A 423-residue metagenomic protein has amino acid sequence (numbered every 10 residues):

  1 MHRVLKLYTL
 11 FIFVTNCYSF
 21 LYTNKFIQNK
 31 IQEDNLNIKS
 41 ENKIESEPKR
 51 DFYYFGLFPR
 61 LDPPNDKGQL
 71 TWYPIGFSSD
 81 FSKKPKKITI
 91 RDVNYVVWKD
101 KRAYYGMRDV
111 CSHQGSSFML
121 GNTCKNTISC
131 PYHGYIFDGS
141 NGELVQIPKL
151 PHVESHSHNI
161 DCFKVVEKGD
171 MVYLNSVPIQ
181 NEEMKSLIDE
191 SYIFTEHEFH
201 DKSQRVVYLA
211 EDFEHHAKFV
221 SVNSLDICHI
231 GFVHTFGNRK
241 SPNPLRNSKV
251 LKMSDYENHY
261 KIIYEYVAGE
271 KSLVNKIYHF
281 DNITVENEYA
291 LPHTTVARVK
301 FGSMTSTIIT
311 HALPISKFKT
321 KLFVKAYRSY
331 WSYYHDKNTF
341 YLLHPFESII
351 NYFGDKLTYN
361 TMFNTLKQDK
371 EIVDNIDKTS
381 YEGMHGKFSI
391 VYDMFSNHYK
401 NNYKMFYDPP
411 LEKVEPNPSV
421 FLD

Functional and structural regions predicted by a protein language model:
R3-F13, C17-F26: N-terminal chloroplast transit peptides
Y22-L70, Y333-D336, F340-L343, D423: N-terminal plastid-targeting presequences
I38-S40, P74-H197, S419-D423: Rieske [2Fe-2S] iron-sulfur-binding domain
P63-K67, V153, H197-H200: Short, conserved catalytic or adaptor-binding loops enriched in Gly and charged residues
N65, F77, N122, D170 (+1 more regions): A short, aromatic/hydrophobic, helix- or strand-capping loop or linear motif that either lines the entrance/gate
G68-F77, E143-K149, H229, V233-H234 (+1 more regions): Short Pro/Gly-enriched beta-strand edge/turn motifs at strand-loop
T71-Y73, V93, D161, R246 (+1 more regions): Short beta-strand or tight-loop elements that sit immediately N-terminal to catalytic metal-binding acidic residues
E183-D423: C-terminal catalytic domain of Rieske-type non-heme iron oxygenases
